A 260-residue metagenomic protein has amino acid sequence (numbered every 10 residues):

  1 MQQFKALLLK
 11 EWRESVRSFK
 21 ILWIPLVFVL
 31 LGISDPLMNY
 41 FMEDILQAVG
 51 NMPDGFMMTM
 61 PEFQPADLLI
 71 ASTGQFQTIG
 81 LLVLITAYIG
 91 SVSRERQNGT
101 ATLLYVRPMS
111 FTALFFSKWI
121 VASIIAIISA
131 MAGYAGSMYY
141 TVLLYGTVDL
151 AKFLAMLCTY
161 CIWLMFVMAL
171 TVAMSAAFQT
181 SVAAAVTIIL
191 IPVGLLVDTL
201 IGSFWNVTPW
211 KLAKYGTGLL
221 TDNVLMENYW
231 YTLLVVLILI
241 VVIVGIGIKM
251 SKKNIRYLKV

Functional and structural regions predicted by a protein language model:
M1-F28, R256-Y257: Aromatic- and glycine-rich beta-strand/loop motifs that create alpha-glucan
E14, R94, R107, M138 (+3 more regions): Transmembrane helix-loop junction
L22, T112, S181-V182: Residues that define the loop-to-transmembrane-helix transition and helix capping in multi-pass membrane transporters
I24-V29, A183-L195, K211: Central hydrophobic cores of alpha-helical transmembrane segments in multi-pass integral membrane proteins
F28-T86, G90-S91, F116-A184, G218-L237: Secretory targeting signals
S91-S123: Helix-loop-helix units of permease transmembrane domains in multi-pass membrane transporters, especially ABC
S203-N223: Short hydrophobic, aromatic-rich alpha-helical segments embedded in or entering the lipid bilayer of multi-pass
I238-V260: Junction motif at the cytosolic side of a transmembrane helix
